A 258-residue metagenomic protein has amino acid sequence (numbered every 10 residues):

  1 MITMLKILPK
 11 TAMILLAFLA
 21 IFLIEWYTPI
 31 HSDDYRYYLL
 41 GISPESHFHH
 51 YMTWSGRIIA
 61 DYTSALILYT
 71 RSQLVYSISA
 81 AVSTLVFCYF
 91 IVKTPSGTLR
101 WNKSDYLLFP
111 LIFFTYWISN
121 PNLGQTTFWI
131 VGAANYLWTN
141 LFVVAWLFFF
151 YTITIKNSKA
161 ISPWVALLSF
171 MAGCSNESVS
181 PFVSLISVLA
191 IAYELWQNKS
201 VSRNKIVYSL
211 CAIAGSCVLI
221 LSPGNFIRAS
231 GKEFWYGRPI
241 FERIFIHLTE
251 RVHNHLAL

Functional and structural regions predicted by a protein language model:
M1-A20: Start-transfer (signal-anchor) and selected internal transmembrane alpha helices of multi-pass inner/ER membrane
T3, K93-S104, I153-A160, E194-N204: Membrane-interface helix-boundary motifs at transmembrane edges
I21-F22, F113-N120, S169-C174, A212-S222: Aromatic-anchored segments of alpha-helical transmembrane domains
I24-V75, I130, E177-L185, A192-L258: Transmembrane catalytic cores of multi-pass membrane glycosyltransferases and polysaccharide-assembly enzymes
S55, I59, I78-F87, A133-A145 (+1 more regions): Membrane-embedded alpha-helical segments of multi-pass membrane proteins, especially the transmembrane helices
A81-L107, A145: Transmembrane-helix motifs of polytopic, lipid-linked glycan transferases
D105-Y151: Membrane-interface micro-motifs in multi-pass membrane enzymes
I161-I186: Membrane-interface alpha helices of multi-pass inner-membrane proteins
